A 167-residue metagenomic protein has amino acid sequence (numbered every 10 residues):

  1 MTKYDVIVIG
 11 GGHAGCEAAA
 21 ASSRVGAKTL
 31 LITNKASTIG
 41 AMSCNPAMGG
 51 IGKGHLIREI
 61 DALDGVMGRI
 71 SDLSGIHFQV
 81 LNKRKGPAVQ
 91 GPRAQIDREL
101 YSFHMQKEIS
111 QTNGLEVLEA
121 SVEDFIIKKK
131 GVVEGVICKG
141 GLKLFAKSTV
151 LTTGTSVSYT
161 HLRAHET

Functional and structural regions predicted by a protein language model:
T2-G12: Beta1/beta-strand and adjacent pyrophosphate-binding region of the FAD-binding site in flavoprotein oxidoreductases
D5, A27-K28: Residues that mark the start of a beta-strand
G15: N-terminal Rossmann-fold NAD(P) dinucleotide-binding loop
A21, V25-A27, T33-I76: N-terminal FAD cofactor-binding segment of flavoenzymes
A41-C44, I127-V133, L162: Short acidic, glycine/serine/threonine-rich loops at helix termini
I70-S148: Feature captures the FAD/FMN-dependent oxidoreductase FAD-binding
S148, T153-S156: Glycine-/small-residue-rich beta->alpha transition segments that form the dinucleotide
T160-T167: Conserved small/polar residues in nucleotide/adenosyl-binding loops
